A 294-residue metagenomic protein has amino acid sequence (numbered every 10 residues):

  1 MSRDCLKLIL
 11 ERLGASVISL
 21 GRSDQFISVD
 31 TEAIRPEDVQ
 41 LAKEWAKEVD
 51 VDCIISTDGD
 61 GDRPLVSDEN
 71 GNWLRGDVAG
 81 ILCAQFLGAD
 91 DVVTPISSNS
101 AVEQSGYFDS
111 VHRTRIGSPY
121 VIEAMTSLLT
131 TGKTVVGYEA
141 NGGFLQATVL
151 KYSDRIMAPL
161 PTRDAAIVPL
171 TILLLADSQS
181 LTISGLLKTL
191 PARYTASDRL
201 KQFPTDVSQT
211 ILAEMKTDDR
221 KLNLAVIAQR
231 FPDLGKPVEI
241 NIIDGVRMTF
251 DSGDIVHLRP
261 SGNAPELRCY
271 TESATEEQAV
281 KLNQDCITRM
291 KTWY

Functional and structural regions predicted by a protein language model:
M1-L20, M157-P159, L175: Charge-patterned, long linear interaction tracts outside catalytic cores
R3-I9, V29-E32, P64-N70, F86 (+3 more regions): Short acidic, glycine/serine/threonine-rich loops at helix termini
D4-K7, E11, V39-K47, G80-Q85 (+4 more regions): Predominant activation on well-ordered alpha-helical scaffold segments within soluble catalytic domains
L6-A15, N70-N72, F108-D109, A274 (+1 more regions): Short, solvent-exposed amphipathic alpha-helical segments in soluble enzyme and RNA/protein-processing domains
L8-E69: N-terminal small/polar loop signature for handling phosphorylated ligands or for N-terminal nucleophile
I34-D38, N72-W73, S110, G132: Short, hinge-like loop/turn segments at secondary-structure boundaries
E44-R113, E123: Replace "Mg2+/Mn2+-dependent" with "divalent metal-dependent
V51, A89-G262, E266-Y270, E276-Y294: Phosphate-binding and adjacent anionic-ligand microenvironments
